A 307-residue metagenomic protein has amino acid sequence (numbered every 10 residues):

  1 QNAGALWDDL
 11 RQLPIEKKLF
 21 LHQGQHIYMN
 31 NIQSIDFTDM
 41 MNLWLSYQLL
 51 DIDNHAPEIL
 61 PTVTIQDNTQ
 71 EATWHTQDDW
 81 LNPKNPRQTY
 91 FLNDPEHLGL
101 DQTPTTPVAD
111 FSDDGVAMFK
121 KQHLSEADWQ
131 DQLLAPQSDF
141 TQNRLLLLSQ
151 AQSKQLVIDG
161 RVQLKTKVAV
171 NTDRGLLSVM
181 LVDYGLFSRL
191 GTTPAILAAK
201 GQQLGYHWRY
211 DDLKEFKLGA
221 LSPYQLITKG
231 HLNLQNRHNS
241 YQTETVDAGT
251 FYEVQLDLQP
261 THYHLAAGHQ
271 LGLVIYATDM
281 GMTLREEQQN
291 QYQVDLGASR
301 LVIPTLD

Functional and structural regions predicted by a protein language model:
N2-K17: Active-site-adjacent alpha-helix of alpha/beta-hydrolase-fold enzymes
P14-L21, M118-K120: Short, compositionally biased low-complexity segments
L19-M29: Histidine-bearing beta->alpha loop at or near hydrolase active sites
N31-D307: C-terminal, loop-rich substrate-recognition/catalytic regions characterized by aromatic stacking residues
